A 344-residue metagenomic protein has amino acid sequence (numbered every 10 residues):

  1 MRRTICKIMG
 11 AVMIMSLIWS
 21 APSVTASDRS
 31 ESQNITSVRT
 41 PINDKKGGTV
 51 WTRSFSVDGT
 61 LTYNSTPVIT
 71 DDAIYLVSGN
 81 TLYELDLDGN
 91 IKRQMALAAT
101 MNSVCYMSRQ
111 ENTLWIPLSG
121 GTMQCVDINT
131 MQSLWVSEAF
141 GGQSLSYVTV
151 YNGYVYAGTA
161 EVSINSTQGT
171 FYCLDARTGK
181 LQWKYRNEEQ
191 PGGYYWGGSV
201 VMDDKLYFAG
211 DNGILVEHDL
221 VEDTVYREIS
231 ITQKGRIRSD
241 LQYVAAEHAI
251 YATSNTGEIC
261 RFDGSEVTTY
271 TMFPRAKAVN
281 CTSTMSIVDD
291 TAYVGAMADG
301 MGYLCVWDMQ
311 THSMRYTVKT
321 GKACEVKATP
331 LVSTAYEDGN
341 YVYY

Functional and structural regions predicted by a protein language model:
M1-M9: Bacterial N-terminal signal peptides that target proteins for export
T4-I5, W19, T178: Generic extreme N-terminus detector
G10-S20: Bacterial N-terminal signal peptides
T25-S65, Y75, T81, D86-A99 (+6 more regions): Aromatic (tryptophan-biased) beta-strands that constitute blades/sheets of beta-rich domains
T60-T81, A98-Q124, Q143-Y172, E188-V216 (+3 more regions): Repeat-blade elements of multi-bladed beta-propeller folds
Y151, E222-D223, G264: Universal eukaryotic N-terminal targeting presequences
R177-K180, K205, D219-T224, V244-E247 (+1 more regions): Secondary-structure boundary elements
